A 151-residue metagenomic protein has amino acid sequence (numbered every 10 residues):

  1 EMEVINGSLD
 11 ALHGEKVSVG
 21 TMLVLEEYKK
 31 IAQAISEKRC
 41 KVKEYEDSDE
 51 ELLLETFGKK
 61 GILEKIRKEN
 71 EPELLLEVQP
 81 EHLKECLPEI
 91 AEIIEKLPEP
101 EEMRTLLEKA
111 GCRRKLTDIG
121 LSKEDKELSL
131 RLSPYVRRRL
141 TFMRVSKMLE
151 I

Functional and structural regions predicted by a protein language model:
E1-K30: Acidic catalytic cores of enzymes that act on phosphate-bearing nucleotides/polynucleotides
A32-I151: C-terminal charged capping/lid subdomain of soluble metabolic enzymes
